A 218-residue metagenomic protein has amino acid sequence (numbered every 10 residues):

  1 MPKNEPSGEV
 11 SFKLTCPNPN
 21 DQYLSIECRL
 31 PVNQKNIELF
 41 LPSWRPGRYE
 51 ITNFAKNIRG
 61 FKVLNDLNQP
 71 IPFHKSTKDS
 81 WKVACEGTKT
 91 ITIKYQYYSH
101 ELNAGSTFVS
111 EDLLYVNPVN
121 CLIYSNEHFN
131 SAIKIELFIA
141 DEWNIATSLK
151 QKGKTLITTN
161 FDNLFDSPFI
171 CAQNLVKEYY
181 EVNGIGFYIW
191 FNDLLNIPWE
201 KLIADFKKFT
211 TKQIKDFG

Functional and structural regions predicted by a protein language model:
M1-R45: Early extracytoplasmic/domain-onset interaction patches
L30-L67: N-terminal, post-signal-peptide region of Sec/Tat-exported proteins
N53-R59, L64, Q69-G218: Non-catalytic architectural context of zinc metalloproteases
